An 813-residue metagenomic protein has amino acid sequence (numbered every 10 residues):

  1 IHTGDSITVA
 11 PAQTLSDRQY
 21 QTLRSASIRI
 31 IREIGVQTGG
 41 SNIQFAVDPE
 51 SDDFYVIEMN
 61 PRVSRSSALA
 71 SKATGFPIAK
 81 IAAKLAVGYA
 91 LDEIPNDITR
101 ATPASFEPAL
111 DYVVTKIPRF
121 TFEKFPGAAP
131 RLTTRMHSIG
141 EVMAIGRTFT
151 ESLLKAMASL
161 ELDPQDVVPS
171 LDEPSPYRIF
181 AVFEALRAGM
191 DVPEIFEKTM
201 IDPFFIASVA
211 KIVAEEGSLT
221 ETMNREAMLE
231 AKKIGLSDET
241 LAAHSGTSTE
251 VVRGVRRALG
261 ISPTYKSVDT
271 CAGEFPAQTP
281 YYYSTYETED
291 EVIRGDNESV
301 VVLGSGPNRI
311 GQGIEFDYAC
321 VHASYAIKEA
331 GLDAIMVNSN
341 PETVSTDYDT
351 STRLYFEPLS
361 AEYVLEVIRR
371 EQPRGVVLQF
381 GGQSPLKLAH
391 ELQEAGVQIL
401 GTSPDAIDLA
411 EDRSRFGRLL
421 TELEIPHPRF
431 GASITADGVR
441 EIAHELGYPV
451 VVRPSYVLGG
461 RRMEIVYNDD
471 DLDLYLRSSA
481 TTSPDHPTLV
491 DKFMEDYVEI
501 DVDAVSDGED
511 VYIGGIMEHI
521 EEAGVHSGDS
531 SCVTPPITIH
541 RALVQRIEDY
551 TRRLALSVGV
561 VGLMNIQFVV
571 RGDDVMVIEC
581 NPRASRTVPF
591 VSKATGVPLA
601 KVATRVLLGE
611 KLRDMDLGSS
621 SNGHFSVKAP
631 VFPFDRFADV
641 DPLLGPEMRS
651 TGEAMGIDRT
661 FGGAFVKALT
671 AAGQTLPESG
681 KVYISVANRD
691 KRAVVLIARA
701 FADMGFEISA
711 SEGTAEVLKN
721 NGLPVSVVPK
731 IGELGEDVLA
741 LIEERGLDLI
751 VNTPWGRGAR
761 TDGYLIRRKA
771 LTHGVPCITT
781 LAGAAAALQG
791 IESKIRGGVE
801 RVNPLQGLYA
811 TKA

Functional and structural regions predicted by a protein language model:
I1-G217, E221-A227, I234-G235, L259 (+13 more regions): ATP-dependent carboxylate activation and anion-phosphoryl transfer catalytic cores that bind Mg-ATP to form
S152, A156, G254-R257, K266-I425 (+2 more regions): ATP-binding N-terminal substructure of ATP-dependent carboxylate-amine bond-forming enzymes
I195, F430-A432: Short beta-strand-to-loop elements that line the ligand-binding cleft of bilobed periplasmic-binding protein-like
K198-I206, A243-V255: Short, basic interhelical loop/turn and adjoining N-cap of the next helix at nucleic-acid- or acidic-partner-contacting
I234, T240-H244: Extended, domain-scale alpha-helical bundle/helix-rich regions
E411-S414, V457-R461: Conserved A3 ("GATE") glycine/threonine-rich loop of ANL adenylate-forming enzymes
E441-V451: Acidic/histidine-enriched active-site and ligand-binding environments that engage anionic O-linkages
